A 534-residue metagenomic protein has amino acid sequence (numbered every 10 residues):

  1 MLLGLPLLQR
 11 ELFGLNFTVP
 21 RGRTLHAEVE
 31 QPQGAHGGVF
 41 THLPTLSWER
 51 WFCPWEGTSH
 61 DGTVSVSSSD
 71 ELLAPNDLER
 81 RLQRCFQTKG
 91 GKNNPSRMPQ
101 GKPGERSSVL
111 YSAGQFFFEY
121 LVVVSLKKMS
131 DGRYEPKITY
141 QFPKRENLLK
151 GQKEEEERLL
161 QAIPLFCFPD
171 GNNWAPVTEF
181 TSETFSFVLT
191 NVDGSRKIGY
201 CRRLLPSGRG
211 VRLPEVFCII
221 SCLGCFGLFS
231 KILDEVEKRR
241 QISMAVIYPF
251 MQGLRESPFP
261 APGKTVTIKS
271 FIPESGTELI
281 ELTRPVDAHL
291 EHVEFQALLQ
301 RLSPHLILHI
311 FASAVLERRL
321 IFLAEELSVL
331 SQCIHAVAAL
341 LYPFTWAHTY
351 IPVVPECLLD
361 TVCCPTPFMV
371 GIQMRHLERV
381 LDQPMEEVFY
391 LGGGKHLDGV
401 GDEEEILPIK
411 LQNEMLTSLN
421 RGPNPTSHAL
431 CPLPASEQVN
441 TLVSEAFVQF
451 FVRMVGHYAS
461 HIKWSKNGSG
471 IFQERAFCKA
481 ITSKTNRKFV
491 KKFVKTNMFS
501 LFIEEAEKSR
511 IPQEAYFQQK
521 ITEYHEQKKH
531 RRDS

Functional and structural regions predicted by a protein language model:
M1, T24-T41: Intrinsically disordered, low-complexity basic segments at termini and long loops, enriched in Pro/Gly and/or Arg/Ser
L2-L3, R10, F40, L46-E49 (+1 more regions): Acidic, Ser/Thr/Pro/Gly-enriched alpha-helical scaffold modules and adjacent low-complexity linkers in large eukaryotic
L15, L25, L43-L46: Leucine-biased recognition of intrinsically disordered, low-complexity hydrophobic segments
